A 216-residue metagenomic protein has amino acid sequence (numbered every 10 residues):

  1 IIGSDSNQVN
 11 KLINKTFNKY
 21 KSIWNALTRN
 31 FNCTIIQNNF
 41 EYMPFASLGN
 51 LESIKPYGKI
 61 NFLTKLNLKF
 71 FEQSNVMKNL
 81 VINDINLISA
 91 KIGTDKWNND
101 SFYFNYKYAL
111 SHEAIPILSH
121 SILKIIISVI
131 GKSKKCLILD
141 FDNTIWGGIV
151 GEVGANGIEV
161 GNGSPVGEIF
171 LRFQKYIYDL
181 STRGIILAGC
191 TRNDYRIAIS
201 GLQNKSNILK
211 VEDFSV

Functional and structural regions predicted by a protein language model:
I1-L139, I145-I158, L209: Extracellular glycan-modifying ectodomains
D142-V216: Alpha-helical substrate-recognition element adjacent to the catalytic core
